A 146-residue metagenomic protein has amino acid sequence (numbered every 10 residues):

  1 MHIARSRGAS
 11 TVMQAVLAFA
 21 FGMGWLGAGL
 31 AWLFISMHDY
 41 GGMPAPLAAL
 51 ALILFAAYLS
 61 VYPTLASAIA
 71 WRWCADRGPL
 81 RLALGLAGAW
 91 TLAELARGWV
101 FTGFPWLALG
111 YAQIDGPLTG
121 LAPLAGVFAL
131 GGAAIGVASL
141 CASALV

Functional and structural regions predicted by a protein language model:
M1-V146: Membrane-embedded alpha-helical bundles of multi-pass enzymes that act on lipidic or dolichyl-linked glycan substrates
